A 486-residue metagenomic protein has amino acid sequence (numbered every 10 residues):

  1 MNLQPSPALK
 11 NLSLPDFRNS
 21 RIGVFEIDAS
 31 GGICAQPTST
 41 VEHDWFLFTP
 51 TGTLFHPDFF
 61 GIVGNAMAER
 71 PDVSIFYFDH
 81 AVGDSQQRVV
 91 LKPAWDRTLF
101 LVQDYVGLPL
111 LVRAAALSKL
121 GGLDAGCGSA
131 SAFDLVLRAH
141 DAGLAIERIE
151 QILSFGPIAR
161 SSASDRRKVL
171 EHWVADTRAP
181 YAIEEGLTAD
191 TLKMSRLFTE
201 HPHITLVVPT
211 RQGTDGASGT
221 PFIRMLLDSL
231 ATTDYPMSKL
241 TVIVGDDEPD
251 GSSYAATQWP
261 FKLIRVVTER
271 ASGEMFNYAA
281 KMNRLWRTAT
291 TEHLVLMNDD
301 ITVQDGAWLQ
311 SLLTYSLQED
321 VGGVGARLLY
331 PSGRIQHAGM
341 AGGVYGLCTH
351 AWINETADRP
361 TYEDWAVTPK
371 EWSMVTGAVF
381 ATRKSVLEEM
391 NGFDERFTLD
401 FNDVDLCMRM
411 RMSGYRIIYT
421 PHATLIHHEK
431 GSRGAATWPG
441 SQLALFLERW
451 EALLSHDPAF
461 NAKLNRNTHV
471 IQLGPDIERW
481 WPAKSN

Functional and structural regions predicted by a protein language model:
M1-N19, S162-I204, S332, V344-E371 (+3 more regions): C-terminal, non-catalytic tails of nucleotide-sugar-dependent glycosyltransferases
L9-R21, E69, D228-K239: Short, acidic, metal-binding catalytic loop of nucleotide-sugar glycosyltransferases
G23, G31-G32, A231-A271: Acidic donor-binding segment of Leloir-type glycosyltransferases
S30-V41, R270-A289: Glycine-rich, basic loop-to-helix element that forms the pyrophosphate-binding segment of sugar-nucleotide handling
F46, L294: Short aromatic/hydrophobic "clamp" motif used to bind/position activated sugar donors
D58-R88, I301-Y345: Conserved donor NDP-sugar-binding/catalytic core segment of glycosyltransferases
R88-L111, A115, A280, R287 (+1 more regions): A recurrent flexible, glycine/aromatic-enriched loop bordering the glycosyltransferase active site that acts as
A116, G126-E150, W308-L312, A366-V367 (+2 more regions): A short, conserved alpha-helix in the catalytic core of glycosyltransferases
